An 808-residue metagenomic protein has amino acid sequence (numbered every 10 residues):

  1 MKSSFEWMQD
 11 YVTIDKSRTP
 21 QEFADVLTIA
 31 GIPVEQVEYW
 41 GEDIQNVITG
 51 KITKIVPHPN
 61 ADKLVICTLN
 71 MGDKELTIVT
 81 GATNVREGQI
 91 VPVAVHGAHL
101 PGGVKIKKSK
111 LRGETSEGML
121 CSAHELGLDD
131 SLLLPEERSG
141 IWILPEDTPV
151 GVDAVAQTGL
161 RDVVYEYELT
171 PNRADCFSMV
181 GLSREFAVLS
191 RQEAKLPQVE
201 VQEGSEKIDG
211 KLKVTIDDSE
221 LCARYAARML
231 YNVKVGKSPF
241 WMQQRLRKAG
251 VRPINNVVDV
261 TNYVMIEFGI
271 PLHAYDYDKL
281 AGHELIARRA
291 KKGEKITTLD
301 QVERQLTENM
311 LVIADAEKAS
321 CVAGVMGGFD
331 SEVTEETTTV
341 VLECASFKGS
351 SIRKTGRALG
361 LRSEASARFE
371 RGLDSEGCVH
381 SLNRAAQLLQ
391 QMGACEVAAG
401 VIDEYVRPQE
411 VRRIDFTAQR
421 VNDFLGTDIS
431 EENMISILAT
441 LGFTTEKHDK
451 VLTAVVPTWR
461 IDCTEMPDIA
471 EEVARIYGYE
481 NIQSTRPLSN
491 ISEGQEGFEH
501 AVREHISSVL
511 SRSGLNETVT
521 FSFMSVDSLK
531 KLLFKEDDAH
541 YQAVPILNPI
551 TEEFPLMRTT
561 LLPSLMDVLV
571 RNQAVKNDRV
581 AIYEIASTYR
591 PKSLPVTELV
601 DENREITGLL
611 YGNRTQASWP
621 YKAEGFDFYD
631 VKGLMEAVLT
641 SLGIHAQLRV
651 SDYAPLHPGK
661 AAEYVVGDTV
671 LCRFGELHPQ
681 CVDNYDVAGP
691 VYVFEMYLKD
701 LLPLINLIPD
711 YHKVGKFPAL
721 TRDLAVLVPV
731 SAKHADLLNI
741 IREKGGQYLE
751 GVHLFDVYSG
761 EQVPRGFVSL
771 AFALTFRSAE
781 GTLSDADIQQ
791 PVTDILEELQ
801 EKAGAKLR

Functional and structural regions predicted by a protein language model:
M1-E206, V341, G360, E364 (+3 more regions): Phosphate-backbone binding interfaces of nucleic-acid-interacting proteins
K2, I29, T440-F443, D462 (+6 more regions): A carboxyl-terminal module marker
S3-D10, R161-T170, A223-Y231, E364-R371 (+8 more regions): Short, hydrophobic beta-strand segments
S4, Y11-V12, F23-D25, V65 (+1 more regions): Glycine/proline-enriched, intrinsically flexible loops and inter-domain linkers
T49-V79, V150-G151, Q244, N255 (+1 more regions): Conserved mixed alpha/beta core segments that line enzyme active sites in large multi-domain catalysts
T115-G127, R138-W142, V155, V163 (+5 more regions): Mobile "lid/hinge" segments at catalytic clefts and subdomain interfaces of large enzymes
S190-I216, G393-V421, D428: Terminal amphipathic helices with adjacent charged low-complexity linkers/tails
I414-V580, R722, T775-S778, D787 (+1 more regions): Extended, well-folded interaction surfaces typified by the phenylalanyl-tRNA synthetase beta subunit core
